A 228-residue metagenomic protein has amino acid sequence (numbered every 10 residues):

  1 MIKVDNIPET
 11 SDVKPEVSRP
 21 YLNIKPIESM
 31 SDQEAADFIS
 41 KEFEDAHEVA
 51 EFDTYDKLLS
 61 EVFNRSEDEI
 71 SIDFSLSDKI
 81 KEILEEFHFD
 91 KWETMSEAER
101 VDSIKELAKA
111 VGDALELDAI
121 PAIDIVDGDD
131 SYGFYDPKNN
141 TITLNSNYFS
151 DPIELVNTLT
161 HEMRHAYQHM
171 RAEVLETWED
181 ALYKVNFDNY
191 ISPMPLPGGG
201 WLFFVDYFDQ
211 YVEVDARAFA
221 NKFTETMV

Functional and structural regions predicted by a protein language model:
M1-V17, K41: Non-Sec secretion/translocation targeting segments of pathogen effectors
K14, E28, A36-H47, D56-F63 (+5 more regions): Residue-level detector of alpha-helical secondary structure
S71-A98: A short, surface-exposed helix-loop junction/capping segment
E97-A119: Zn2+-dependent metallopeptidase catalytic core
A114-T143, Y148-I153: Catalytic zinc-binding patch centered on the HExxH motif and its immediate surroundings that defines zinc-dependent
A119, T177-V228: Metalloprotease/metallohydrolase-associated module, dominated by Zn2+-dependent proteases
D151-Y167: Short alpha-helix carrying the canonical HExxH Zn2+-binding catalytic motif
M163-E179: Catalytic Zn2+-binding segment of zinc metalloproteases
